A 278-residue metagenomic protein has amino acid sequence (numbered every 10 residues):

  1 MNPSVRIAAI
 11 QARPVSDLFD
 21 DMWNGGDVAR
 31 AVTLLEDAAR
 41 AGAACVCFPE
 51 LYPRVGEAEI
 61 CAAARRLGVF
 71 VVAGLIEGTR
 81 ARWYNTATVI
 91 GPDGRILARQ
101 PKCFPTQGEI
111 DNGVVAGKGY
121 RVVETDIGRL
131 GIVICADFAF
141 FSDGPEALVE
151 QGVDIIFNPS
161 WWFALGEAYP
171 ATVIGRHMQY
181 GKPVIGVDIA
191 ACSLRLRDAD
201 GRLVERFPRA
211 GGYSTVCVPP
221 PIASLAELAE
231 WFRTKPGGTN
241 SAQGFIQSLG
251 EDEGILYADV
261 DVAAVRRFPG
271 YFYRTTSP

Functional and structural regions predicted by a protein language model:
S4-M22, R99, G128-D137, F157: Active-site-proximal beta-strand elements of phosphoester/diester hydrolases
A9, A87-V89, R99, Y120-V122 (+3 more regions): Conserved hydrophobic/aromatic beta-strand scaffold that supports enzyme active sites
A9, V71-A73, I132, G186: Hydrophobic residues in well-ordered beta-strands that form the structural core
F19-K102, G108, W162-P183: Cys-nucleophile CN-hydrolase/nitrilase-fold catalytic domain and related Cys-dependent amidase chemistry that acts on
V28-A31, L35-C47, G113-I189: Active-site beta-loop-alpha substructure in enzyme catalytic cores, prototypically the cysteine-centered nucleophile
G78-R82, G113, E205-P208: Short loop/turn motifs at secondary-structure junctions and domain boundaries
P92-D93, D126, P219: Short, ordered coil/turn segments that flank beta-strands lining enzyme active or ligand-binding pockets
V122, A190-P278: C-terminal beta-strand edge segments of enzyme domains
